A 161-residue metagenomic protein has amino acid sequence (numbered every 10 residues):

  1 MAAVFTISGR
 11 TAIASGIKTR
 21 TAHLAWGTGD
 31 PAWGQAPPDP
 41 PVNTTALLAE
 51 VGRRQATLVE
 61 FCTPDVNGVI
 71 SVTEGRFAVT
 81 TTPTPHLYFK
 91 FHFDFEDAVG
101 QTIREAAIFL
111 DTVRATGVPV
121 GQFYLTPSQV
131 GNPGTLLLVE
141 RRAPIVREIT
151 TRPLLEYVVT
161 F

Functional and structural regions predicted by a protein language model:
M1-I103, D111-F161: Small cysteine-rich, disulfide-bonded extracellular modules of the LU/uPAR three-finger superfamily and closely related
